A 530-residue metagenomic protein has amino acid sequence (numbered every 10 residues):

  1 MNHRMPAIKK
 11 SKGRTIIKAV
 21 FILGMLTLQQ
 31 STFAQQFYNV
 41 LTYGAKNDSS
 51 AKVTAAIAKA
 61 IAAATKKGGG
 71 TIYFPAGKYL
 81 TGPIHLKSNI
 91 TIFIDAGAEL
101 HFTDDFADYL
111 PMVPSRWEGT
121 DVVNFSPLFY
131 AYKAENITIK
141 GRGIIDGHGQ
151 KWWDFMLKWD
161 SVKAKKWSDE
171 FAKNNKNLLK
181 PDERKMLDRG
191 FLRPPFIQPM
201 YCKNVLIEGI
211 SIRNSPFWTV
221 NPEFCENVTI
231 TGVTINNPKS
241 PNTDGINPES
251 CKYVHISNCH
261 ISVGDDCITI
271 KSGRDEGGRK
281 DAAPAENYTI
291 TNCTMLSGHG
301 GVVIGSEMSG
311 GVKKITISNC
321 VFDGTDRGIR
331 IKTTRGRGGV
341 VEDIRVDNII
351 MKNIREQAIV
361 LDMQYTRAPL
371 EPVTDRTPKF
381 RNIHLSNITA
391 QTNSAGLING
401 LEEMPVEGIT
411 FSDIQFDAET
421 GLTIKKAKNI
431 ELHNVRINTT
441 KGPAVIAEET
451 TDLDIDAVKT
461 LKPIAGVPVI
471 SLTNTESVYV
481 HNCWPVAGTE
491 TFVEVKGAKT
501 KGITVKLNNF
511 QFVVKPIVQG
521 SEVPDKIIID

Functional and structural regions predicted by a protein language model:
M1-F37: Bacterial Sec-dependent N-terminal signal peptides
S31-D530: Extracellular/periplasmic carbohydrate-active domains that bind, remodel, or depolymerize complex polysaccharides
